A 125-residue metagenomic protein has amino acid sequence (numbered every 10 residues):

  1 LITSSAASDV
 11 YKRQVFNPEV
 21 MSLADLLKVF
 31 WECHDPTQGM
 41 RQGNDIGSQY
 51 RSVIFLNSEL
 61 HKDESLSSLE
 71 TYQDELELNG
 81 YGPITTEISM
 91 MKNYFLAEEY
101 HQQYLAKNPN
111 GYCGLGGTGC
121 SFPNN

Functional and structural regions predicted by a protein language model:
L1-I2: Generic short N-terminal amphipathic or hydrophobic helices
S5-N125: Flexible coil/turn and secondary-structure edge motifs
